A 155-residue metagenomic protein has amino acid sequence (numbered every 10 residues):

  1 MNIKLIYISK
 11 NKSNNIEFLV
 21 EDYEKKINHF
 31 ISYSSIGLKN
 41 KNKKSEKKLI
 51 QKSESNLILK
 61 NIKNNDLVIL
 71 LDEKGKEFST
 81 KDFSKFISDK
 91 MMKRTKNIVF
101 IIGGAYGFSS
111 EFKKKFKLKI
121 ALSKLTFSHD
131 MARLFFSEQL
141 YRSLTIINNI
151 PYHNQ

Functional and structural regions predicted by a protein language model:
M1-I27: N-terminal beta1-alpha1 ligand-phosphate binding loop
N2, T95-F100: Loop/turn-to-beta-strand initiation segments
Y7, G37-K39: Residue-level recognition of beta-strand->loop/alpha-helix junctions
H29-I36: N-terminal leader/presequence segments that are low-structure and precede the mature protein or first folded domain
I31, N65-D66, F116: Short, well-ordered alpha-helix to beta-strand connector turns
K39-N97: S-adenosyl-L-methionine/SAH cofactor-binding core of RNA-modifying enzymes
G103: Rossmann-fold NAD(P)-binding glycine/threonine-rich loop
S110-N154: Structured adenosyl-cofactor binding patch, chiefly the S-adenosyl-L-methionine
